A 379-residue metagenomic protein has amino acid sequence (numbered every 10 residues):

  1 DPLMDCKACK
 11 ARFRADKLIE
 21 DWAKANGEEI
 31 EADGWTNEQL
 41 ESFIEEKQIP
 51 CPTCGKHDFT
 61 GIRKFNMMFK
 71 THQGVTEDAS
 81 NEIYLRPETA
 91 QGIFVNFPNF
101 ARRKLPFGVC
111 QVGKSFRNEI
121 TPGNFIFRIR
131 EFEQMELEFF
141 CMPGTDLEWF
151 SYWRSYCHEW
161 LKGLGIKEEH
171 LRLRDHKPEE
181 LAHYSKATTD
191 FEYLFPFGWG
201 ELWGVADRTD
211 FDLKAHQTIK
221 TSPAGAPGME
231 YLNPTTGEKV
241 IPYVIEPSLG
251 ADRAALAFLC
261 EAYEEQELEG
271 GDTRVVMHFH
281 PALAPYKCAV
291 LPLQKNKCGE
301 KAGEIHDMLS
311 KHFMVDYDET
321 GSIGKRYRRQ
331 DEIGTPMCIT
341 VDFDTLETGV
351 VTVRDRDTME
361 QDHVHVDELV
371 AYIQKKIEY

Functional and structural regions predicted by a protein language model:
D1-Y379: NTP/phosphate- and nucleic-acid-binding module
